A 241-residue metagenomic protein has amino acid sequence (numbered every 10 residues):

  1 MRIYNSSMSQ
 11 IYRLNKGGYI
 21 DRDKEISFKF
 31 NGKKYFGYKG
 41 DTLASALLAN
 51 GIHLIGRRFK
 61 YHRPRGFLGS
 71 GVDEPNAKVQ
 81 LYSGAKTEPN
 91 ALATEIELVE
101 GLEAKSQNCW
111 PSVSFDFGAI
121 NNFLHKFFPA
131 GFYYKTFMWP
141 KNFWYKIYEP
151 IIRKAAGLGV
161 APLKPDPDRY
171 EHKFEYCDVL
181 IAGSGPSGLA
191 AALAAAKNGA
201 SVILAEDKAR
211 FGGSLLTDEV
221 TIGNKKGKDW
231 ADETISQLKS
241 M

Functional and structural regions predicted by a protein language model:
I3-K39, N50-P89: Ubiquitin-like/PB1-type beta-grasp interaction modules and other compact soluble beta-rich domains
T42-A44: Short, structural beta-strand-to-alpha-helix junction motif
L47: Carbohydrate-associated surface elements
F59-L180, N198: Fe-S ferredoxin-like electron-transfer domains and their immediately adjacent linker/connector regions across
F174-L204: N-terminal Rossmann-like FAD-binding beta1-loop-alpha1 element of flavoenzymes
S187, A209-R210: Conserved Rossmann-like nucleotide-cofactor binding loop
I203, G212, T221: Glycine-rich phosphate-binding loops of nucleotide-dependent enzymes
L216-M241: N-terminal glycine-rich dinucleotide-binding loop that anchors FAD/FMN and/or NAD(P) in oxidoreductases
